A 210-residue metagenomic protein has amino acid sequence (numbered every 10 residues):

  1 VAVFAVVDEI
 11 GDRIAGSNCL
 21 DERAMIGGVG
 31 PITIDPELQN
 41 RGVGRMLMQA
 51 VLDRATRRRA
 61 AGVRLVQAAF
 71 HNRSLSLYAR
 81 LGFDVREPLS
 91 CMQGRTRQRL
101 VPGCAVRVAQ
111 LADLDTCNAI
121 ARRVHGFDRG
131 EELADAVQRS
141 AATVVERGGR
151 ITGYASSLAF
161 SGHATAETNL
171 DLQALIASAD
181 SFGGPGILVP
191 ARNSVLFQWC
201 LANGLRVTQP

Functional and structural regions predicted by a protein language model:
V3-G11, P36, R41, A50-A61 (+1 more regions): Intrinsically disordered, low-complexity, positively biased terminal segments
I10, A15-C19: Hydrophobic alpha-helical bundles that form the membrane domains of multi-pass transporters
M25, R64-A68, D84-R97, V207-P210: Conserved catalytic-core motifs of GNAT/GCN5-like acyltransferases
I32-I34: Hydrophobic adenine-recognition pocket in adenosine-nucleotide-binding enzymes
S74-A79, F83, C200: Conserved active-site tyrosine of GNAT-family acetyltransferases
R80, L89-D115: Surface-exposed beta-loop interaction hotspot
